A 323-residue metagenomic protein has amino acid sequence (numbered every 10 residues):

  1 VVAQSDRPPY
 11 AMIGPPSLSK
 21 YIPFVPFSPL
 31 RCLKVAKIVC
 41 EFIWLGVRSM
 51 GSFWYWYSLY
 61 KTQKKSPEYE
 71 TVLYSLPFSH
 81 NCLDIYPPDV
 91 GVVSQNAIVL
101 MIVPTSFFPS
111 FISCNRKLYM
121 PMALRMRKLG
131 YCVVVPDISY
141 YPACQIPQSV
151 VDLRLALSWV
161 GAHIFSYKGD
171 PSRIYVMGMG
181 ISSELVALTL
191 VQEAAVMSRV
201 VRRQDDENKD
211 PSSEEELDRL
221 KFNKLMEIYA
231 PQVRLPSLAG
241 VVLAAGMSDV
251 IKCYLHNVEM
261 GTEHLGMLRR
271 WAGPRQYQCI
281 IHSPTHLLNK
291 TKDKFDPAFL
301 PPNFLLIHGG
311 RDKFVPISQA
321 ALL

Functional and structural regions predicted by a protein language model:
L33-S94: N-terminal cap/lid segment of alpha/beta-hydrolase-fold proteins
D89-R125: Short, surface-exposed "cap/lid" segments of acyl-processing enzymes
I112-A123, L129, V134-S172: Catalytic nucleophile-loop/oxyanion-hole region of alpha/beta-hydrolase and closely related hydrolase-like folds
V160-G180, Q192-M197, D218: Gly/Ser-rich "nucleophile elbow"/oxyanion-hole loop immediately N-terminal to the catalytic nucleophile in hydrolases
V176-G178, A244, I307: Short beta-strand immediately N-terminal to the catalytic nucleophile in serine-hydrolase-like folds
R199-L225, I251-K294: Mobile cap/lid helix-loop segments that gate and shape the active-site cleft of serine hydrolases
F299-L300, L305-H308, D312: Short beta-strand/loop motif that positions the catalytic acidic residue of the alpha/beta-hydrolase fold
K313-L322: Conserved alpha/beta-hydrolase "acid-adjacent" motif
